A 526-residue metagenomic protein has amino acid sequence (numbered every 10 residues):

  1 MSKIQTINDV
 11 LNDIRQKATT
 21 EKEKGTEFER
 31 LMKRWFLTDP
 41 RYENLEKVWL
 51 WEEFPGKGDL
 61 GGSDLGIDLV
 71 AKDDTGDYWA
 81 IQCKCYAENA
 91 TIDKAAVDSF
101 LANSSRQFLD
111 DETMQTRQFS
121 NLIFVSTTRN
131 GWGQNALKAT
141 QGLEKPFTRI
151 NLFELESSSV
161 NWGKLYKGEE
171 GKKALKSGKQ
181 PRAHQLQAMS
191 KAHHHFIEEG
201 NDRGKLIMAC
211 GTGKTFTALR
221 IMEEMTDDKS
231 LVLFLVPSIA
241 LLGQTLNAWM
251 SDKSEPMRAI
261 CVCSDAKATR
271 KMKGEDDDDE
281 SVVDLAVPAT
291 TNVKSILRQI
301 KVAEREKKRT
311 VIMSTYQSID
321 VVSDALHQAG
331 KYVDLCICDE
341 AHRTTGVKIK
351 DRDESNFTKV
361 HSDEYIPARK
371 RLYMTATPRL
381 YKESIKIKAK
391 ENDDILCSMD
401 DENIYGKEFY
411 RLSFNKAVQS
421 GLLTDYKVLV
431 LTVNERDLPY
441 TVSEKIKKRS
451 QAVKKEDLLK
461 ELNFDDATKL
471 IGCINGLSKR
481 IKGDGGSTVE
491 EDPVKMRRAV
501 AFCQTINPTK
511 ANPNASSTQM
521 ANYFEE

Functional and structural regions predicted by a protein language model:
K3-T19, E23, W35, R41-Y42 (+5 more regions): ATP-dependent helicase/translocase motor core
G62, V70-I81: Active-site beta-strand-loop-beta-strand hairpin of nuclease catalytic cores that positions key catalytic residues
A209-G211, H342-R343, S362-A389, G421: Conserved helicase ATPase motor motifs in RecA-like P-loop NTPase domains
S230-S254, A259-M272, S318, T505-N507 (+1 more regions): Conserved Walker A/P-loop ATP-binding site and its immediately adjacent core in helicase/helicase-like ATPase domains
E275-T310: Conserved motor-coupling elements within RecA-like helicase/translocase cores
I296-Y332: Conserved helix/coil segment N-terminal to the catalytic DExD/H
Q328-Y373: SF2 helicase catalytic motif II
E383-E525: Interdomain helical connector at the RecA1-RecA2 junction of SF1/SF2 helicase-like NTPases
